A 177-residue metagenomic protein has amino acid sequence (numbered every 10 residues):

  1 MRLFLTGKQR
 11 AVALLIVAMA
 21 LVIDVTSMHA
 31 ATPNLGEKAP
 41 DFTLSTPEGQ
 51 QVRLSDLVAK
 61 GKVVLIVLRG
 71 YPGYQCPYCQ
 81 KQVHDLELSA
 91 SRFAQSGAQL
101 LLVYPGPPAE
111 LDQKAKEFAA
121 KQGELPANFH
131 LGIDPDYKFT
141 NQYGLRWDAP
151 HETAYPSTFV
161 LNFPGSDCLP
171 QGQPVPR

Functional and structural regions predicted by a protein language model:
M1-L15: Bacterial N-terminal signal peptides that target proteins for export
A13-D24: Bacterial N-terminal signal peptides
M28-D56, K81, D85: N-terminal "domain-start" segment that seeds a small globular fold
S55-H84: Short active-site neighborhood of thiol/selenol oxidoreductases, capturing the structured segment around
K60-V64, S96-L100, A127-N128, F163-S166: Loop/turn elements at helix/coil->beta-strand transitions in domains of secreted/extracellular proteins
I66-L68, Y104, V160: Structural cue for short, hydrophobic secondary-structure segments
P77-A127, Y137-T140: Structural microenvironment flanking redox-active thiols in thiol-disulfide oxidoreductases
F129-R177: Thiol/selenol-based redox catalytic cores and closely related redox-interacting motifs
